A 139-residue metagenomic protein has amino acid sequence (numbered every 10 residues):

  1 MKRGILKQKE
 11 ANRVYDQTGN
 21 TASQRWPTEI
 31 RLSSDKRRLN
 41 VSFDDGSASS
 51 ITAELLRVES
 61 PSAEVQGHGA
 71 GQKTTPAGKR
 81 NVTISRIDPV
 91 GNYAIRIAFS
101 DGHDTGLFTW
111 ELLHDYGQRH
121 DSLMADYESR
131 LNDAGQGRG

Functional and structural regions predicted by a protein language model:
M1-G139: Motif-centric detector for short Cys/His coordination patterns
